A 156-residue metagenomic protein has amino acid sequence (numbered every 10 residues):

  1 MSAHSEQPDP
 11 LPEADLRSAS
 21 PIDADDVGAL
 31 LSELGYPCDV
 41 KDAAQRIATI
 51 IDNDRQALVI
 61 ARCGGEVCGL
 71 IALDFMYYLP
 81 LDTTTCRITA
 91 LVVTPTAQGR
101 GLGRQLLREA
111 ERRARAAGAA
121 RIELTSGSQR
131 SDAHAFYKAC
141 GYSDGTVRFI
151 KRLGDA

Functional and structural regions predicted by a protein language model:
S2-D9, S143, V147-A156: Terminal substrate-recognition subdomain of acyl/acetyltransferases
A14, S18-T83, T89, L107-R108 (+1 more regions): Acetyl-CoA-dependent GNAT
L30-L34, R113, F136, C140: Alpha-helical interaction/dimerization surfaces of two-component signaling modules
M76, T94, Q98, G127: Residue-level recognition of the GNAT/N-acetyltransferase active site
T83-P95, V147: Conserved acetyl-CoA binding element of GNAT-fold acetyltransferases
V93, G99-R112, A139: Conserved acetyl-CoA-binding loop-helix of GNAT-fold acetyltransferases
R104, A120, S128-T146, K151: Conserved active-site alpha-helix within GNAT-family acetyltransferase domains
L107, A114-S126: Conserved GNAT acetyl-CoA-binding A-motif
